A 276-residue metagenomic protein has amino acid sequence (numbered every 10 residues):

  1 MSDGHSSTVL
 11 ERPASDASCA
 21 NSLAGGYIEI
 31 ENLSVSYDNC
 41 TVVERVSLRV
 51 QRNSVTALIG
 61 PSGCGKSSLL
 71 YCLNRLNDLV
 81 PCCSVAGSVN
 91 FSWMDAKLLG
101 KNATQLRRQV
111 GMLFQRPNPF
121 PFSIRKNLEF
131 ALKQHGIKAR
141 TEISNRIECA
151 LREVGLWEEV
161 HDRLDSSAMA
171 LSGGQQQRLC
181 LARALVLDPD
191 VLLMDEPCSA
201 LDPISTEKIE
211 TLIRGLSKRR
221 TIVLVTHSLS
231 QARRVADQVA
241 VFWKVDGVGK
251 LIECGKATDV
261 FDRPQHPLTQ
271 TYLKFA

Functional and structural regions predicted by a protein language model:
D3-G4, G247, C254, T258-A276: C-terminal boundary and immediately downstream tail of ABC-type ATPase nucleotide-binding domains
N74, R125-Q134, S144, E148 (+1 more regions): Short helical segment in ABC ATPase nucleotide-binding domains corresponding to the A-loop/adjacent helical element
S88-Q105, V260: ABC ATPase NBD Q-loop/coupling interface
N90-D95, T141-H161: Conserved ABC ATPase "signature" region
S166-L171, Q175: Conserved ABC ATPase signature
D188: Conserved catalytic motifs of ABC-family nucleotide-binding domains
L192-D195: Catalytic Walker B motif of ABC-type/P-loop ATPase nucleotide-binding domains
